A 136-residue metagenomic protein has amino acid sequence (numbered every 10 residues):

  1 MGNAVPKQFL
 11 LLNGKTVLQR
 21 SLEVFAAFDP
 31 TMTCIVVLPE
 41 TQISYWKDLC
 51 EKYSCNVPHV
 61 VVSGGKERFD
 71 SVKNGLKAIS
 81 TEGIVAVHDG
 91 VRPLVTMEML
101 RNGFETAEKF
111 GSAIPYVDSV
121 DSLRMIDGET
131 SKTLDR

Functional and structural regions predicted by a protein language model:
M1-I43: N-terminal glycine-rich phosphate-binding loop and ensuing alpha1 helix
F9, L18, G75, H88-D89 (+1 more regions): Residue-level signal for inorganic ion chemistry
Q19, F69-K73, M97: Glycine-rich phosphate-binding loop at the start of an alpha helix
T31-I35, P58-H59, G111: Short active-site oxyanion
V36, V87, S112-P115: Structural beta-sheet core signal
S44-L49: Acidic helix N-cap motif at the loop->helix transition within catalytic regions of sugar-transfer enzymes
E51-I84: Short phosphate-binding loop-to-helix
V95-R136: Conserved core of the sugar-phosphate nucleotidyltransferase
